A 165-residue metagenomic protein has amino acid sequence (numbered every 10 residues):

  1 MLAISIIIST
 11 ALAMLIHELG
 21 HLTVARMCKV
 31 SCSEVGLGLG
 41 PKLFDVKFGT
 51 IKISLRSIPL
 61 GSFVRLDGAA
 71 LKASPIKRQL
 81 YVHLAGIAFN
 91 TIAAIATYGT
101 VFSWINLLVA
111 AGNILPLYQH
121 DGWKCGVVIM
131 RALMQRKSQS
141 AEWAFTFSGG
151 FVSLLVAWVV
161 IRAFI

Functional and structural regions predicted by a protein language model:
M1-I165: Hydrophobic transmembrane alpha-helices and their immediate loop junctions in multi-pass integral membrane proteins
